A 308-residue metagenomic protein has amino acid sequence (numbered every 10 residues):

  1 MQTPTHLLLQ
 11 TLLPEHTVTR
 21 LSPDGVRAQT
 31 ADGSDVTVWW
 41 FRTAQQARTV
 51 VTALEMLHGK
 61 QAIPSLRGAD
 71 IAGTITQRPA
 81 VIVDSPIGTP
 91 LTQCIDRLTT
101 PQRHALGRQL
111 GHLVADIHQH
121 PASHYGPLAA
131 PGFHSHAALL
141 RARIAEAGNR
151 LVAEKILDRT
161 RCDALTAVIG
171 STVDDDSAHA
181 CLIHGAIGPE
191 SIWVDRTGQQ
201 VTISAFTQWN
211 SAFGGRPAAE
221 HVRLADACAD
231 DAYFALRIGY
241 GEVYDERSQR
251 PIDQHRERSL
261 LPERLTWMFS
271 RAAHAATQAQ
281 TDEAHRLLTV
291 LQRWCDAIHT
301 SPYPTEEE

Functional and structural regions predicted by a protein language model:
Q2-L13, I71-T74, R103, Q119-G185 (+2 more regions): An alpha-helical support segment within catalytic cores of ATP-dependent transferases
E15-R20, I156-D163, D245-L260: Short, surface-exposed acidic
T19-G132: ATP-binding pocket architecture of kinase catalytic cores
G25-T30, V38, L66, A167-A219: Active-site acidic catalytic loop and adjacent metal/ATP-binding pocket of ATP-dependent phosphoryl transfer enzymes
A72, V83-L98, Q119-A122, I144-L151 (+1 more regions): A glycine-centered beta->alpha junction motif in the catalytic cores of kinase/phosphotransferase enzymes
L106-Q109, R161, A186, P217 (+1 more regions): An acidic site on a long C-lobe helix of protein kinase domains
E146, S211-E308: Helix-rich C-terminal or lid/interface subdomains of diverse kinases
